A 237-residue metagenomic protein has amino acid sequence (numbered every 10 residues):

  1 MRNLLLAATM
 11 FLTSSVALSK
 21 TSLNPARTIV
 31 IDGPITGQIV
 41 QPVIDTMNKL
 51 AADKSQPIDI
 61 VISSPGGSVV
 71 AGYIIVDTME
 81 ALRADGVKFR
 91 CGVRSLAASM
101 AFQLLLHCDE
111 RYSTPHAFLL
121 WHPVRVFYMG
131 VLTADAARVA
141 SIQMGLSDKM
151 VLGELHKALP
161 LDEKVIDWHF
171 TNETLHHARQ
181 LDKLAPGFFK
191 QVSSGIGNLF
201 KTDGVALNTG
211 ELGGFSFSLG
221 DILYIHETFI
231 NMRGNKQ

Functional and structural regions predicted by a protein language model:
M1-L5, T9-F102, H107-Q237: N-terminal organellar transit peptides
